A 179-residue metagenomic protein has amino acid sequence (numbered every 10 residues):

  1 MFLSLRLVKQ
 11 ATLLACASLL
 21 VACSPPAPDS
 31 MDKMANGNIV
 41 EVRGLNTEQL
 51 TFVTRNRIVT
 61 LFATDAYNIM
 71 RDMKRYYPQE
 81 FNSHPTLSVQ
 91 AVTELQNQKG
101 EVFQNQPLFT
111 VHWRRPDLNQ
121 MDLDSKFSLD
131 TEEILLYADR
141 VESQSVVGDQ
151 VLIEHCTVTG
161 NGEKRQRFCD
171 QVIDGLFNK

Functional and structural regions predicted by a protein language model:
M1, M31-M34, M70-M73, M121: Detector for methionine-enriched segments
F2-T12: Bacterial N-terminal signal peptides that target proteins for export
A11, P26-D29, D117: Generic low-complexity segments that are intrinsically disordered, proline-rich and/or Lys/Arg-biased
A17-S18: Short, linear, compositionally biased motifs with a strong N-terminal bias
V21-A22: C-terminal motif of bacterial Sec signal peptides marking the signal peptidase cleavage site
P25-G37, L50-T60, Y67: Short N-terminal edge-element motif at the start of the domain
G37-T54, Q79-K179: Polar/charged, Gly/Pro-rich intrinsically disordered segments
T60-F81: Short, non-transmembrane amphipathic alpha-helical segments
